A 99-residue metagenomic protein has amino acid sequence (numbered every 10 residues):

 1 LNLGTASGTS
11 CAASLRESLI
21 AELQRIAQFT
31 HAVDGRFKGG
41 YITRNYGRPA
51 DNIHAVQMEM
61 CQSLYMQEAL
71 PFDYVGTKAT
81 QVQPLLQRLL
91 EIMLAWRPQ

Functional and structural regions predicted by a protein language model:
L1-M66: Catalytic cores of processing enzymes, dominated by hydrolases/peptidases, characterized by acidic/His-rich
E68-Q99: His/Asp/Glu-rich mid-to-C-terminal helical/loop segments that flank catalytic regions of hydrolases
